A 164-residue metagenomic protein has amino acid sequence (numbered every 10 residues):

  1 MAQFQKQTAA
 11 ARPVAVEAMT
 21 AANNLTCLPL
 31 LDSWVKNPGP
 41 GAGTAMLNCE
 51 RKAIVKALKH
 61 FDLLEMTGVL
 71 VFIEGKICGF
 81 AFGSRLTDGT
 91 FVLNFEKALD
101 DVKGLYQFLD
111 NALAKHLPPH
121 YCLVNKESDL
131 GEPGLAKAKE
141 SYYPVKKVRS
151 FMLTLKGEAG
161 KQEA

Functional and structural regions predicted by a protein language model:
Q3-Q7, Q107, Q162: Residue-identity detector for glutamine
Q3-V102, L117: A conserved beta-strand-loop-helix scaffold within acyl/acetyltransferase catalytic domains
M66-K156: Aromatic (often tryptophan-rich) hydrophobic motifs at membrane interfaces
L155-A164: C-terminal "cap" of GNAT-fold acetyltransferases
